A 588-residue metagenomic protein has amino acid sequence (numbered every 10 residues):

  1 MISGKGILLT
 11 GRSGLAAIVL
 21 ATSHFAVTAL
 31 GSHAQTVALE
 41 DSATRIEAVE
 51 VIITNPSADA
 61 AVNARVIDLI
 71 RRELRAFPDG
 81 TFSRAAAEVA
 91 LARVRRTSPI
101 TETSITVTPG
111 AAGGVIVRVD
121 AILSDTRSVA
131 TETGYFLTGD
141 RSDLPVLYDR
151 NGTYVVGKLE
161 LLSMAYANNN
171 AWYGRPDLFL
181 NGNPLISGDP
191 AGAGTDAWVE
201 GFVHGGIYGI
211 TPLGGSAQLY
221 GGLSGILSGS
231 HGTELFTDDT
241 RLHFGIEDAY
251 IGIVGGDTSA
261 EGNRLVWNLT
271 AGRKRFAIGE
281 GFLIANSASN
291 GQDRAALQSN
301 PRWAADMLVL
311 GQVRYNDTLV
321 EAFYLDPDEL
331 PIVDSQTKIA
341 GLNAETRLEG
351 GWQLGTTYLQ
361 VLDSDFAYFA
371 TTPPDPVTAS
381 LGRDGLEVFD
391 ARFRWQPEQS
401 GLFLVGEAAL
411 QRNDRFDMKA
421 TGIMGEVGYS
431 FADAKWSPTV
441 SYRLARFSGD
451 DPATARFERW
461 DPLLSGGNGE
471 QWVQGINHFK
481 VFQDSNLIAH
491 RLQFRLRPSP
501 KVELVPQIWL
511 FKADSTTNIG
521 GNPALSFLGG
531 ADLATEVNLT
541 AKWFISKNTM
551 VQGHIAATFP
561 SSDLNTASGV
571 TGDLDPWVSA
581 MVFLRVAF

Functional and structural regions predicted by a protein language model:
A34-D140: Periplasmic polypeptide-binding modules associated with outer-membrane biogenesis and secretion
T44-E50, T126-G201, G215-L223, L269 (+1 more regions): Transmembrane beta-strand segments of Gram-negative outer membrane beta-barrel proteins
L137-G157, Y208-G221, G255-W267, G311 (+6 more regions): Short loop/turn motifs that connect adjacent beta-strands in outer-membrane beta-barrel proteins
L161-N169, L223-G229, R273-A277, Y315-D317 (+8 more regions): Transmembrane beta-strands of outer-membrane beta-barrel pores
P176-V203, Y208-W267, F282-I284, D414 (+4 more regions): Surface-exposed loop and membrane-interface regions of Gram-negative outer-membrane beta-barrel proteins
D257-T258, G262-W267, N290-T454, L533-V537: Signature for the C-terminal beta-barrel architecture of outer-membrane proteins
F369-T371, A379, E407-A409, K419-R497 (+4 more regions): Extracellular/periplasmic loop regions
V502, I508, L574-F588: Outer-membrane beta-barrel "beta-signal"
